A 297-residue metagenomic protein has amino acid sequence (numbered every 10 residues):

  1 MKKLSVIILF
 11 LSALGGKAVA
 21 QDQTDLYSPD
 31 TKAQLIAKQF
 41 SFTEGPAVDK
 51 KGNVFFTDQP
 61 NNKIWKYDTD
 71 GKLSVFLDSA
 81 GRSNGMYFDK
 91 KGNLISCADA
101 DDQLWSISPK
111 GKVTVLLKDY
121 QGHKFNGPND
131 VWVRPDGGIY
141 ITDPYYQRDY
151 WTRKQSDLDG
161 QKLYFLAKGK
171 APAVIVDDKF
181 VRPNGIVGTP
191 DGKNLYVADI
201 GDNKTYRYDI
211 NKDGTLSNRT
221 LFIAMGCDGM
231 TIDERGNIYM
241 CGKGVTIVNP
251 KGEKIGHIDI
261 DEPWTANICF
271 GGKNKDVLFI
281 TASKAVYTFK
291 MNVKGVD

Functional and structural regions predicted by a protein language model:
M1-Q21: Bacterial Sec-dependent N-terminal signal peptides
V19-D297: Sequence-structural signature of mature extracellular/luminal beta-sheet repeat domains, prominently beta-propellers
